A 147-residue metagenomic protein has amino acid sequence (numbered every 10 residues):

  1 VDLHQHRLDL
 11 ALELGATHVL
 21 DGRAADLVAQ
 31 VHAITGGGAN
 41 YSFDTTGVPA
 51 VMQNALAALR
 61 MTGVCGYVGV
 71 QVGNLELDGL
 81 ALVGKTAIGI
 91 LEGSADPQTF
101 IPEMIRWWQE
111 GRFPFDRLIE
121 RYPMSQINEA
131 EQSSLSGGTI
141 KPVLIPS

Functional and structural regions predicted by a protein language model:
V1-N54: Adenosine-nucleotide cofactor-binding segment
D2-L3, G22-D26, T46-G47, V70-Q71 (+2 more regions): Short beta->alpha linker loops
G15-L20, A29, G37, L82-T86 (+2 more regions): Short, hinge-like loop/turn segments at secondary-structure boundaries
H18, N40-Y41, G63-G66, T86 (+1 more regions): Structural motif
V19, A87-G89, L118-R121: Conserved beta-strand scaffold positions in the cores of enzyme catalytic domains, especially in NTP/NDP-utilizing
A25, G37, Q53-A57, Q98-S147: C-terminal hydrophobic helical "lid"/dimerization subdomain of Rossmann-like NAD(P)H-dependent oxidoreductases
P49-R112, P146-S147: Glycine-rich phosphate-binding loop and adjacent beta-alpha segment of Rossmann(oid) nucleotide-cofactor-binding
